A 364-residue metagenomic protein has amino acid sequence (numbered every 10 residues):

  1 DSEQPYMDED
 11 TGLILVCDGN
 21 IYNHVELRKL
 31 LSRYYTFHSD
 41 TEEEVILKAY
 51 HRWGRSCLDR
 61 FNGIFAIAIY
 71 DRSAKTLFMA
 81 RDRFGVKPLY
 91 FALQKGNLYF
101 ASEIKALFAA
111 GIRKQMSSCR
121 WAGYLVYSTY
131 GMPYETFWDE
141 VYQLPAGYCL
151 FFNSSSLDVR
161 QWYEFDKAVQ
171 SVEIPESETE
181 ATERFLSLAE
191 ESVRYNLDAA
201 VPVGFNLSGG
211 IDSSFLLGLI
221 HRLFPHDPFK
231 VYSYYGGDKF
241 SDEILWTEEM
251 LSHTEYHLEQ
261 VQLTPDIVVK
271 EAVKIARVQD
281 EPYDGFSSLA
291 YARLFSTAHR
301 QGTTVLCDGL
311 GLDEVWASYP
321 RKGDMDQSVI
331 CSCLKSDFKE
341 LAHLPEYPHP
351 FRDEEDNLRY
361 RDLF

Functional and structural regions predicted by a protein language model:
D1-D280, Y291: Cysteine-centered catalytic environments shared across enzyme families
Q94-K95, S154, E248-F364: Glycine-rich active-site loop/lid subdomains used to bind and stabilize high-energy intermediates
